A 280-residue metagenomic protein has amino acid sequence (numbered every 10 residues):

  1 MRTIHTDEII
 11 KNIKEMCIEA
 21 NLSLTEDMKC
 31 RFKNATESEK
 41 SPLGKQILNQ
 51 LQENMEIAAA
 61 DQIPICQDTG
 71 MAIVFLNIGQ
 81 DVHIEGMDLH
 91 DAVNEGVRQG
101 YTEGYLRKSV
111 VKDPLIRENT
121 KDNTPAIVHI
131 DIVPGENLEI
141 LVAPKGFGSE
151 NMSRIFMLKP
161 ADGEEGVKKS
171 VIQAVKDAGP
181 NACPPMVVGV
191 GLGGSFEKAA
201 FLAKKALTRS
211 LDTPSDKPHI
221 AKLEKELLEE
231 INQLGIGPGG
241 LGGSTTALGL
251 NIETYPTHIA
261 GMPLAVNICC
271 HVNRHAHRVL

Functional and structural regions predicted by a protein language model:
M1-L280: Non-transmembrane, aqueous-exposed alpha-helical and coiled segments at domain scale
